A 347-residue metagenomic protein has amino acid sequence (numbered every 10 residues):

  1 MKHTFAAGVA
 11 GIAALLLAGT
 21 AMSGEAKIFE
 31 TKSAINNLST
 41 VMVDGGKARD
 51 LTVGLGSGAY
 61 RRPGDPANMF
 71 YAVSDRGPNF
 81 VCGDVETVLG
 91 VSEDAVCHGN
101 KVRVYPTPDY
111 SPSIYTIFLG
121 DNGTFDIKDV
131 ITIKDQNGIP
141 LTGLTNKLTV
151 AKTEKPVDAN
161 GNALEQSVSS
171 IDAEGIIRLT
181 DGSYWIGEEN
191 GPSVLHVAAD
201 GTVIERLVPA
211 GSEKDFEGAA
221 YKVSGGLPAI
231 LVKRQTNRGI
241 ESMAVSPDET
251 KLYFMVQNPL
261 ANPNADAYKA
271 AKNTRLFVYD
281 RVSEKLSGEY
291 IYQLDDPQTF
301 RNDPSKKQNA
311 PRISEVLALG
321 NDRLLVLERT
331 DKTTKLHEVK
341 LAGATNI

Functional and structural regions predicted by a protein language model:
M1-S23: Gram-negative bacterial Sec-dependent N-terminal signal peptides
M22-I347: Sequence/structural signature of beta-propeller domains
